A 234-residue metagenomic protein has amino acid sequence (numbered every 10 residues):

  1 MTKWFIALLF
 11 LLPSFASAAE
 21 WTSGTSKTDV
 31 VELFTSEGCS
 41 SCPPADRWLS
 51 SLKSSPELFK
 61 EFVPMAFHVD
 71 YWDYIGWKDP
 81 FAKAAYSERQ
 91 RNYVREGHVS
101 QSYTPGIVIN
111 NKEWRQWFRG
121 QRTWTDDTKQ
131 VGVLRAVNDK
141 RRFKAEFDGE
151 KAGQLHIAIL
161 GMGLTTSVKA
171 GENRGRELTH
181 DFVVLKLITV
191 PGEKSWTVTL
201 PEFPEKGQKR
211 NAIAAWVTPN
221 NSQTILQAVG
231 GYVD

Functional and structural regions predicted by a protein language model:
M1-W4: Positively charged n-region of N-terminal signal peptides that target proteins for export
L9-A18: Hydrophobic h-region of N-terminal signal peptides that target proteins for export in Gram-negative bacteria
T25-S40: Short active-site neighborhood of thiol/selenol oxidoreductases, capturing the structured segment around
S41-E57: Typically the conserved alpha-helix immediately C-terminal to a functionally engaged Cys/Sec in thioredoxin-like
D46-L49, A66, S87-R91: Extracytoplasmic/secreted envelope proteins and their assembly/folding machinery, especially bacterial periplasmic
L58-S87, Q101: Thiol-based oxidoreductase modules, predominantly thioredoxin-like and allied folds used for disulfide exchange
P80-Y103, K112-D234: Short, conserved sequence motifs used for protein processing/export or organelle targeting and for catalysis
I107: Ligand-binding face of N-terminal immunoglobulin V-set domains in extracellular IgSF glycoproteins
